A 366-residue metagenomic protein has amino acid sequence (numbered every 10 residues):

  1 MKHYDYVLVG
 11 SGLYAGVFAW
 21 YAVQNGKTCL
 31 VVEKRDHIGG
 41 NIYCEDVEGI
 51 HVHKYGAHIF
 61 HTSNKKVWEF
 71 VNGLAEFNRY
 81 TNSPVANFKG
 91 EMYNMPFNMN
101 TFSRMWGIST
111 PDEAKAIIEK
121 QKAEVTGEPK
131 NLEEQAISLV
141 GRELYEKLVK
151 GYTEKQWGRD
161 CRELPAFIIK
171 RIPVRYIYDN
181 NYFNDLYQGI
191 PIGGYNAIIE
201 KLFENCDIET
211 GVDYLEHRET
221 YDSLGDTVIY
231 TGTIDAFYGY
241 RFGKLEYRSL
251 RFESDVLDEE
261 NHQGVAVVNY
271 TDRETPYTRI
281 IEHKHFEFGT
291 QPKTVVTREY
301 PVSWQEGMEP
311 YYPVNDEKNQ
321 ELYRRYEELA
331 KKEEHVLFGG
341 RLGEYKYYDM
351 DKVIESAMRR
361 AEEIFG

Functional and structural regions predicted by a protein language model:
M1-Y14, L30: Beta1/beta-strand and adjacent pyrophosphate-binding region of the FAD-binding site in flavoprotein oxidoreductases
Y4, G26, C206, L224-D226 (+1 more regions): Short, well-ordered alpha-helix to beta-strand connector turns
V9, V23-E48: Glycine-rich FAD pyrophosphate-binding loop
F18-K27, L202-N205: A short, Lys/Arg-enriched amphipathic alpha-helix followed by its capping loop at the start of a domain
D36-V52, L74, V140, Q156 (+1 more regions): Beta1-alpha1 glycine-rich phosphate/pyrophosphate-binding loop at the start of Rossmann-like nucleotide-binding domains
A57-E91: N-terminal FAD cofactor-binding segment of flavoenzymes
A86-T227, T231-D235: Active-site/ligand-binding neighborhood in enzyme catalytic cores
D226, A236-F365: C-terminal segments that line or cap access tunnels to active or ligand-binding sites in enzymes and enzyme-associated
